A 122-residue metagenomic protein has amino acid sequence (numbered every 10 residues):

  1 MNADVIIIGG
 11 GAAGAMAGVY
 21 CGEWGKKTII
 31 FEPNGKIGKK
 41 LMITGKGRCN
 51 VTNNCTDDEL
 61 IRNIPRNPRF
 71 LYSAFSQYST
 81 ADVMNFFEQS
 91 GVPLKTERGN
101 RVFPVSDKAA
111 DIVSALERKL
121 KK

Functional and structural regions predicted by a protein language model:
A3-I30: N-terminal Rossmann-like FAD-binding beta1-loop-alpha1 element of flavoenzymes
D4-V5, R69-S73, F103: Short, contiguous strand/loop micro-motifs
G14-M16, I37-K40: Short N-terminal binding/cap micro-motifs at the start of the first secondary-structure element
G45-N50, V113-S114: Short, hinge-like loop/turn segments at secondary-structure boundaries
R48-T96: Glycine-rich active-site loop/strand segments that organize a redox cofactor
Q77-K122: Feature captures the FAD/FMN-dependent oxidoreductase FAD-binding
